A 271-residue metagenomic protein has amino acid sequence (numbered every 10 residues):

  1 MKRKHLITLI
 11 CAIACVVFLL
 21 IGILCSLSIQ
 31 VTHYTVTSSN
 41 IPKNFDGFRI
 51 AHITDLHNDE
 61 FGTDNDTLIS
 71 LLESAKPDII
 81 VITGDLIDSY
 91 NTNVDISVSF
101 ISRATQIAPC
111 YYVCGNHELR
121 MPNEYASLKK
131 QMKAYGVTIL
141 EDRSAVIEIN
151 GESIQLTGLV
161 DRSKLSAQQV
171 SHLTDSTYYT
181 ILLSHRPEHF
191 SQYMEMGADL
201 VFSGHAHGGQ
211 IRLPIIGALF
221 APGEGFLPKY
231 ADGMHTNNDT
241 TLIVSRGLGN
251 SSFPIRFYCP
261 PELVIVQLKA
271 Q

Functional and structural regions predicted by a protein language model:
M1-N44: N-terminal membrane-anchoring alpha-helices
L20, T32-S38, T174-L183, E188-H189 (+2 more regions): Extended recognition/assembly regions associated with phosphoester-bond processing machinery
T37-A51, V137-T138, A145-T157, D175-Y178 (+2 more regions): Beta-strand-turn-beta hairpins that frame and shape the catalytic cleft of phosphate-ester-processing enzymes
F48-T138: Membrane-embedded segments
I53-N58, G84-L86, N116-E118, R143-S144 (+4 more regions): Active-site metal-binding loops of divalent metal-dependent hydrolases
D78-I79, Y111, V137-T138, I154 (+3 more regions): Short, Asp-centered acidic motifs that coordinate Mg2+ and/or phosphate in catalytic or ligand-binding sites
P122-V137, R143, I149-Q192, M196 (+1 more regions): Binuclear metal-dependent hydrolase catalytic cores centered on His/Asp/Glu-rich metal-binding motifs
P187-V264: Conserved beta-sheet core of the metallophosphoesterase superfamily
